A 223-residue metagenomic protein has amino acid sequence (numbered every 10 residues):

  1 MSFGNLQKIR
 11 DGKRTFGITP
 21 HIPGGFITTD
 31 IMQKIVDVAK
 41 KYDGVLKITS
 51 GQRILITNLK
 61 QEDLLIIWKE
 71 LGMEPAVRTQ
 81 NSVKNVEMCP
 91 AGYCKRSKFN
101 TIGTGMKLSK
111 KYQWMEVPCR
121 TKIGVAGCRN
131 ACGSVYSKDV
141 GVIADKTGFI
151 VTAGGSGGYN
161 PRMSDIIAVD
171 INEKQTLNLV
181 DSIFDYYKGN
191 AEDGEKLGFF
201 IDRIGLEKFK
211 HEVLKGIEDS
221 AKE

Functional and structural regions predicted by a protein language model:
M1-I18, I27: Intrinsically disordered, low-complexity polar/charged tails and linkers
L6-K13, Y42-I48, S156-G157: Short, flexible, solvent-exposed loop/turn segments with mixed acidic/basic and small polar residues
I18-D145: Small-residue-enriched alpha-helical segments and adjacent helix-cap loops that form tight helix-helix packing
V38-Y42, M73-E74, K111-M115, S182 (+2 more regions): Change "in soluble alpha/beta enzymes" to "in soluble alpha/beta proteins
G44-S50, V117-T121, G189-R203, S220-E223: Flexible, glycine/charged-enriched surface loops at secondary-structure junctions
V125-N130, F199-E207: A glycine-rich phosphate-binding loop feature that marks nucleotide/adenosyl-phosphate handling sites
G127, Y136-K196: Mobile "lid/hinge" segments at catalytic clefts and subdomain interfaces of large enzymes
K208-E212, E223: Long C-terminal interaction/binding lobes of large macromolecular proteins
